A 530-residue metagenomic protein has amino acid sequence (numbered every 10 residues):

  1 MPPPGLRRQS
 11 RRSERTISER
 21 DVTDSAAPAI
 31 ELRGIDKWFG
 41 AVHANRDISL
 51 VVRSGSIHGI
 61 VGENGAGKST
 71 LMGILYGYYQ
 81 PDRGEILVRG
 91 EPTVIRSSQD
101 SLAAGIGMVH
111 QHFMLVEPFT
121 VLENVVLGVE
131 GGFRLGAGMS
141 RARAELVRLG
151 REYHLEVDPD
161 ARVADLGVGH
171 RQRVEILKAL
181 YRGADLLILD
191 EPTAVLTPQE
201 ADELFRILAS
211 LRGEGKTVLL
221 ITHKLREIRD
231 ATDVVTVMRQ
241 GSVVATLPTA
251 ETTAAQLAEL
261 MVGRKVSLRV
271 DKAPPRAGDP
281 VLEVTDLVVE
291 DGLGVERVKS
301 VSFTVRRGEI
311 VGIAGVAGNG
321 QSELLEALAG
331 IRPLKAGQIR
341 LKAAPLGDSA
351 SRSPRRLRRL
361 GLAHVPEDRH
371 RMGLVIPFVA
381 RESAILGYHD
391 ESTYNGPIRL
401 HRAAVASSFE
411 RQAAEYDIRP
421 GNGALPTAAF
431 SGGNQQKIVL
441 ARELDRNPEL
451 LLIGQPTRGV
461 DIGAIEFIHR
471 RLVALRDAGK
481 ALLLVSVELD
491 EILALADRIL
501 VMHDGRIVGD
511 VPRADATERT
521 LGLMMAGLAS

Functional and structural regions predicted by a protein language model:
G5-S530: Glycine-rich phosphate-binding loops of nucleotide-dependent enzymes
